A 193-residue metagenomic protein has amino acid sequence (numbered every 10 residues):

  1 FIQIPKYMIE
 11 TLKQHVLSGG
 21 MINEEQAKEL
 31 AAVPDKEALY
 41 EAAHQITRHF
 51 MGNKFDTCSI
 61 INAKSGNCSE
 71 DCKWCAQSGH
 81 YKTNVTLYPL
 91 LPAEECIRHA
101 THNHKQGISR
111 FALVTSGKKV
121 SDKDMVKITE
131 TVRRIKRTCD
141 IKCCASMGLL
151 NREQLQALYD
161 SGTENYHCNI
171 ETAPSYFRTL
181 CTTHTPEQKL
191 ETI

Functional and structural regions predicted by a protein language model:
F1-E70: Flexible, acidic/Gly-rich N-terminal and inter-domain linker regions that tether and position cofactor-handling modules
Q3, Q14, Q26, Q45 (+4 more regions): Residue-identity detector for glutamine
G20, T47-M51, A76, H104 (+1 more regions): Structural signal for hydrophobic packing residues in well-ordered secondary-structure cores of soluble enzyme domains
F55-G66, Q77, V114, A145-M147: Long, contiguous hydrophobic alpha-helical segments, chiefly transmembrane helices and signal peptides
K73, Q77-H80: Short functional micro-motifs and their immediate structural scaffolds
H80-H99, N103-I193: Core AdoMet radical
